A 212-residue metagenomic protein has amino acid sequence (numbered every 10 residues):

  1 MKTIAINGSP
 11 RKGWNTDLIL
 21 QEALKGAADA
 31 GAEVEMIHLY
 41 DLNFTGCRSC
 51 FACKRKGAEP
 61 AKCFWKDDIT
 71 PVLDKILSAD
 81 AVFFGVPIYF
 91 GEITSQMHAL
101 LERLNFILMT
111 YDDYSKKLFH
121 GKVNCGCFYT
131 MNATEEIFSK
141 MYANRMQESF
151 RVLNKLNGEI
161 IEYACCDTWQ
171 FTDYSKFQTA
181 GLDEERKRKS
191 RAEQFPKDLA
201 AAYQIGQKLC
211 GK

Functional and structural regions predicted by a protein language model:
M1-D113, T179-K212: N-terminal beta1-alpha1-beta2 submodule of the flavodoxin-like/Rossmannoid cofactor-binding fold
C47-C50, S139-K140, T172-F177: Short aromatic-enriched loop/helix-cap "lid" or pocket-rim segments at secondary-structure transitions that line
T70-D74, V123, T172-K176: Membrane-targeting and insertion segments and their boundary/processing signals
Y89-G91, A133-T134, W169: Short, catalytically relevant binding-site loops at active-site mouths
Q96, L108-Y163: Short, glycine-/small-residue-rich phosphate/pyrophosphate-handling segment
I161-T172: Beta-strand-loop-alpha "switch" segments that mediate conformational coupling across diverse proteins
